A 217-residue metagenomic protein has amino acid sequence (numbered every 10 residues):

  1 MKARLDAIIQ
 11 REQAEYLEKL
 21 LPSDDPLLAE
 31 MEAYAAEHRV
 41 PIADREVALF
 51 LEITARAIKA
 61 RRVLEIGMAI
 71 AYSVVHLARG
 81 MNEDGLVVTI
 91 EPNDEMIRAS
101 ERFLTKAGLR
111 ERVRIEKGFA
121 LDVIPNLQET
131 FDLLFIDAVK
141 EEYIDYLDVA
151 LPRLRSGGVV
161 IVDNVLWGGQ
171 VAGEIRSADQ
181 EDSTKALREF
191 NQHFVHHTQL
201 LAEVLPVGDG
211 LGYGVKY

Functional and structural regions predicted by a protein language model:
M1-L133, K140-I161, V165-Y217: A short alpha-helical cap/connector motif
